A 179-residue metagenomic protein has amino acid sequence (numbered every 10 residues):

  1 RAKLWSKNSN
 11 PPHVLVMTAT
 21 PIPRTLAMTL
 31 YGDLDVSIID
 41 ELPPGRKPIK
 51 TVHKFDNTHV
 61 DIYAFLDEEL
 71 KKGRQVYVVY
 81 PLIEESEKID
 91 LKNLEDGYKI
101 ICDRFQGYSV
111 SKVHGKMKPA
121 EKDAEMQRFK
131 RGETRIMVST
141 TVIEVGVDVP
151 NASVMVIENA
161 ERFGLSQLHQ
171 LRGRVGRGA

Functional and structural regions predicted by a protein language model:
R1-A179: Inter-lobe coupling/hinge segments of SF2-like helicase ATPases
